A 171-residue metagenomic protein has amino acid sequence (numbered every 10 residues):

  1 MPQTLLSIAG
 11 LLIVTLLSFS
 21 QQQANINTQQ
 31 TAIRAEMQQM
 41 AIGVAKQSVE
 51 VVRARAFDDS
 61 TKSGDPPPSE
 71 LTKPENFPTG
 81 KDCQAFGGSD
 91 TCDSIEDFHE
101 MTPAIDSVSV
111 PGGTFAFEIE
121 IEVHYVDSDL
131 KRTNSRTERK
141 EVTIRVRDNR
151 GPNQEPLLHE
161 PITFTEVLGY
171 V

Functional and structural regions predicted by a protein language model:
P2-K46: Aliphatic-rich helix starts adjacent to a transmembrane/signal segment
I42-V171: Low-complexity, Gly/Pro-rich coil/beta segments used as flexible assembly/activation regions
